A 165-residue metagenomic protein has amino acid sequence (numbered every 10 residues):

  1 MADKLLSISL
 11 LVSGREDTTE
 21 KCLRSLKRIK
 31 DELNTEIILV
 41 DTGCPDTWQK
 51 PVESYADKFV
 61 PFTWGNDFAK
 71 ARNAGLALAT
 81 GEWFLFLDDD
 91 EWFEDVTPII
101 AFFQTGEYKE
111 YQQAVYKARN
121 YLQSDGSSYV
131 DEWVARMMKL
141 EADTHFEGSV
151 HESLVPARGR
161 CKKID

Functional and structural regions predicted by a protein language model:
M1-R28: N-proximal low-complexity "stem/linker" segments adjacent to membrane-targeting elements
L10, N34-C44, V60-P61: Short beta-strand/loop segment that forms part of the nucleotide-sugar
R15-E16, S25-R28, L39-V52, W64 (+1 more regions): A conserved acidic beta->alpha catalytic loop
E36, K58, R160-K162: Conserved beta-strand segments of alpha/beta enzyme cores
K50-K70, A74, L78: Conserved donor nucleotide-binding strand/loop of the catalytic core
K70-L76, F93-D165: Catalytic-site signature of metal-activated, phosphate-bearing donor transferases, centered on the GT-A/GT-A-like
F84: Short aromatic/hydrophobic "clamp" motif used to bind/position activated sugar donors
